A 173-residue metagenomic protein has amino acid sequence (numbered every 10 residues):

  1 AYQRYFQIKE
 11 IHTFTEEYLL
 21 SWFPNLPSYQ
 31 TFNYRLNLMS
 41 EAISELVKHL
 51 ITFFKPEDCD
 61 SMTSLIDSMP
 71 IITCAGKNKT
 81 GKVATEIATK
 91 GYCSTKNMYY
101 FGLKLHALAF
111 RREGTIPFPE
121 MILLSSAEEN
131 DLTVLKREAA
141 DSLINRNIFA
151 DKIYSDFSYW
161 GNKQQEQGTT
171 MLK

Functional and structural regions predicted by a protein language model:
A1-K173: Short alpha-helical elements
